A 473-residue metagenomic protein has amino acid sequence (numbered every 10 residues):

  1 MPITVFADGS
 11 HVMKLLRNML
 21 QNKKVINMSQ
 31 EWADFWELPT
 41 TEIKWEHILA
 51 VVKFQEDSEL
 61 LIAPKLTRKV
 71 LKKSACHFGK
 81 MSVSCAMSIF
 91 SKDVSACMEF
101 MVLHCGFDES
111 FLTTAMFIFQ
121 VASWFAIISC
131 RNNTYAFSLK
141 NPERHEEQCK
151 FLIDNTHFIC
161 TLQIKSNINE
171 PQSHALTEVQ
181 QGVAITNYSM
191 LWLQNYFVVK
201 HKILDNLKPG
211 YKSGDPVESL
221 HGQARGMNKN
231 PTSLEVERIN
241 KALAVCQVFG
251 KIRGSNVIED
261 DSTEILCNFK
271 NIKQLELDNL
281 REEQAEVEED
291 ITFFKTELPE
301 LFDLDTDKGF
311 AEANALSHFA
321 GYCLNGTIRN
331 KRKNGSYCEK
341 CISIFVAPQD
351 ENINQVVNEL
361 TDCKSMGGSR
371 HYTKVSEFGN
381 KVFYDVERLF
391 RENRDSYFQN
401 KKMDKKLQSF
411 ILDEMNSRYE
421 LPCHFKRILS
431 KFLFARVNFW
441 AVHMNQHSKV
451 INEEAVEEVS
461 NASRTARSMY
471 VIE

Functional and structural regions predicted by a protein language model:
M1-E473: Non-catalytic regulatory appendages
